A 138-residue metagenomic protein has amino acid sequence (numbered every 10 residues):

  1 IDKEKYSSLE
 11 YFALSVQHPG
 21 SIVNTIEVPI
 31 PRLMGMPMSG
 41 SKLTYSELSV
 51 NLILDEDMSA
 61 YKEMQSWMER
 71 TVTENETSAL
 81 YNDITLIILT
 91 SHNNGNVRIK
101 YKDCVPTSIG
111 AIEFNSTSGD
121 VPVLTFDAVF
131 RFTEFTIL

Functional and structural regions predicted by a protein language model:
I1-L138: Glycine-rich, low-complexity intrinsically disordered segments
